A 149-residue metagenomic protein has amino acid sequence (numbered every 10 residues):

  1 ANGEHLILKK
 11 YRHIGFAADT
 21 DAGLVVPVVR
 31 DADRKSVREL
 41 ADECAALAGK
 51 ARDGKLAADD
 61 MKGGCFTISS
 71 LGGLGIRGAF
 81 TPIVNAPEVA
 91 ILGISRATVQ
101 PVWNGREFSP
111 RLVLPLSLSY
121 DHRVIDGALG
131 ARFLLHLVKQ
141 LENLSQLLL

Functional and structural regions predicted by a protein language model:
A1-L149: C-terminal catalytic/motor cores of large multi-domain enzyme assemblies
